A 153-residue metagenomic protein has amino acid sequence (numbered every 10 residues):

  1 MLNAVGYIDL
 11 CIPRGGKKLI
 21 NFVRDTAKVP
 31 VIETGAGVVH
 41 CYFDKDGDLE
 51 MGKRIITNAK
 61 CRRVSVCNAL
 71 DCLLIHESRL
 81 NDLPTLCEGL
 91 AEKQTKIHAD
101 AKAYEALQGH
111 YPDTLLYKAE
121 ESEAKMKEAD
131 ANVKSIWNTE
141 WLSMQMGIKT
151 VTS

Functional and structural regions predicted by a protein language model:
M1-R14: Active-site phosphate-binding strand-loop segment of PLP-dependent enzymes
L19-S143, G147-T152: ALDH superfamily catalytic-core signature
